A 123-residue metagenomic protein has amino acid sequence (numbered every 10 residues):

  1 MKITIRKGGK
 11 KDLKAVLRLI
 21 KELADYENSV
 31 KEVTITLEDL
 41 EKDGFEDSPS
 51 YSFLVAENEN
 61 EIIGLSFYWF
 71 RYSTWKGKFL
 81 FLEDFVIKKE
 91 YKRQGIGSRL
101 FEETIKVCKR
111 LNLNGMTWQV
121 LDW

Functional and structural regions predicted by a protein language model:
T4-V16: A short beta-loop-alpha structural element at the N-terminal edge of CoA-dependent acyl/N-acetyltransferase catalytic
L17-K42: Conserved GNAT-fold acetyl-CoA-binding loop/helix
G44-V55: A short helix-loop-beta-strand connector motif used in the catalytic cores of GNAT acetyltransferases and, in some
V55, E61-W69: Conserved beta-strand in the GNAT
Y68-L80: Conserved donor-binding loop and adjoining core beta-sheet/short helix segment in diverse acyl/aminoacyl transferases
F85-K92: A short, internal acetyl-CoA/4′-phosphopantetheine-binding micro-motif in the GNAT/acyltransferase core
R93-K106: Conserved acetyl-CoA-binding loop-helix of GNAT-fold acetyltransferases
C108-V120: Conserved GNAT acetyl-CoA-binding A-motif
